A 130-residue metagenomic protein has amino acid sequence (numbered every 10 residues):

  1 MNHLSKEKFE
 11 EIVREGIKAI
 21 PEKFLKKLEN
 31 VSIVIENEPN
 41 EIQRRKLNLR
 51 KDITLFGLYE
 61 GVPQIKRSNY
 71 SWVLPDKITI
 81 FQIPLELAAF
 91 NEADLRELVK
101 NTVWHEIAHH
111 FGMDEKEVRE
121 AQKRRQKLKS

Functional and structural regions predicted by a protein language model:
M1-S68, V73-D76, P84-L87: A metal-dependent hydrolase signature that marks the N-terminal structural subdomain at the beginning of catalytic folds
D52-R96, K100, H110-R124, L128-K129: Active-site scaffold of zinc-dependent metalloenzymes
E106: Walker B catalytic acidic pair
